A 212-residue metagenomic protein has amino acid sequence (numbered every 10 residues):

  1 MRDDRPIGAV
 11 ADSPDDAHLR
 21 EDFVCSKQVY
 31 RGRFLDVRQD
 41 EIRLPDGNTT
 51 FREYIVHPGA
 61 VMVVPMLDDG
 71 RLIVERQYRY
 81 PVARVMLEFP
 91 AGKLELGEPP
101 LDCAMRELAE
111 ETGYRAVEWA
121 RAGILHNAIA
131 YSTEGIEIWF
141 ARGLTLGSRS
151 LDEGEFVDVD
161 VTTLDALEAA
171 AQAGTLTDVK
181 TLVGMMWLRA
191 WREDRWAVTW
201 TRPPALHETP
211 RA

Functional and structural regions predicted by a protein language model:
R2-I7, S13, A17-R20, R52 (+4 more regions): Conserved Nudix-box catalytic region and its N-terminal flanking loop in Nudix hydrolases and closely related
C25-M62, D68: Acidic, metal-coordinating catalytic segment for phosphate/diphosphate chemistry, firing primarily on the Nudix
D46, L67-D69, Y78, R142-L146 (+2 more regions): Short loop segments at secondary-structure junctions
T50, G59-M62, K93-V179, V198-A212: Unchanged
L188-T201: Short helix-capping/linker segments at secondary-structure and domain boundaries
